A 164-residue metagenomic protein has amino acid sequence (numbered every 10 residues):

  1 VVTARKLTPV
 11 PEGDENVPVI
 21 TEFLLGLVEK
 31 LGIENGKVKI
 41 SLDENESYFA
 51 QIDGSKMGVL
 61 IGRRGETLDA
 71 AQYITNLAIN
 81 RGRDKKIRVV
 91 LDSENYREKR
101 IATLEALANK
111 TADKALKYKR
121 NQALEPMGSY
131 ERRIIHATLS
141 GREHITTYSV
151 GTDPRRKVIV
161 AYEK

Functional and structural regions predicted by a protein language model:
V1-K164: RNA-contacting regions in translation and RNA-metabolism proteins, encompassing KH/S1 modules where present
